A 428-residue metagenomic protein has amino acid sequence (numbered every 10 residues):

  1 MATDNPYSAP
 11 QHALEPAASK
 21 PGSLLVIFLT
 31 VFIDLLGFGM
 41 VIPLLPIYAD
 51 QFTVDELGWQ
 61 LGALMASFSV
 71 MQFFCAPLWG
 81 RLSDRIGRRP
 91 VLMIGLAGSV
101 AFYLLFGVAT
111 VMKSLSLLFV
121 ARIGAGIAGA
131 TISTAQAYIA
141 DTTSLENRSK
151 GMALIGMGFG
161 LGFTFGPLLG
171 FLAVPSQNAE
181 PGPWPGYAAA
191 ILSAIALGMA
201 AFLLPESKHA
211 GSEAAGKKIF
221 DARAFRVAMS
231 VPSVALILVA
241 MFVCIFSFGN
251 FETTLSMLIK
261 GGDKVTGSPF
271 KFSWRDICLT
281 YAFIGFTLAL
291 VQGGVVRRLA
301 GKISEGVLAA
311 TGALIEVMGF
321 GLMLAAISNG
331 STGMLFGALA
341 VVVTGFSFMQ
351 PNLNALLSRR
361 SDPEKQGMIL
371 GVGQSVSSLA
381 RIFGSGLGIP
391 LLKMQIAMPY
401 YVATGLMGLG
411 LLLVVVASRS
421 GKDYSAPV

Functional and structural regions predicted by a protein language model:
H12-P21, P205-V239, V265-P269: Juxtamembrane intracellular "pre-TM" segments in multi-pass secondary transporters
F32, F102, L115-A130, T332-F348: Hydrophobic core of transmembrane alpha-helices in multi-pass small-molecule transporters, especially MFS/SLC-type
P43-G58, T253-I277: Short amphipathic helix-loop junctions that connect adjacent transmembrane helices in Major Facilitator Superfamily/SLC
A76-G87, L290-E305, L392: Helix-to-loop junctions at the C-terminal end of transmembrane segments in multipass secondary transporters
A97-M112, L314-N329: C-terminal ends and interior cores of transmembrane alpha-helices in multi-pass membrane transporters/permeases
A121-F159: Cytoplasmic helix-loop-helix junction between adjacent transmembrane helices in 12-TM secondary transporters
I155-F202: Helix-loop-helix hairpin linking two adjacent transmembrane segments in secondary transporters
I277-G301, G319: Transmembrane alpha-helices of Major Facilitator/SLC transporters
